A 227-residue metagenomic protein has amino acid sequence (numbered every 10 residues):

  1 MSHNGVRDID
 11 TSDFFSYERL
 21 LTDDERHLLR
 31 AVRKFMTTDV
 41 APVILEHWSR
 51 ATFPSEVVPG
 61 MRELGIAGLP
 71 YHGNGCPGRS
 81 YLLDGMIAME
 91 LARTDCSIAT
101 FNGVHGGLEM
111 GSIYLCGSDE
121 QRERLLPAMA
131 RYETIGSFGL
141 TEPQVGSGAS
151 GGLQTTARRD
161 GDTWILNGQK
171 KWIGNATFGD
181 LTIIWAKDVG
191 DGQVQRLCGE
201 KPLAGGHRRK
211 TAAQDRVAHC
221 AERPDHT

Functional and structural regions predicted by a protein language model:
M1-D24: Intrinsic disorder at enzyme termini
R19-D39: Mature N-terminal segment immediately following signal peptide/propeptide cleavage in secreted/periplasmic
P42-L64: Short secondary-structure junction/hinge motifs that connect adjacent elements
E63-I135, G174-L181: Internal helix-loop-helix
Q144-G148, W172-N175, K187-D188, Q214-A221: Short Gly/Pro-enriched turn/cap motifs at secondary-structure boundaries
G152, P202-T227: Flexible, small-/acidic-enriched active-site or ligand-binding loops
T155-R158: A structural signal for short hydrophobic beta-strand segments in well-ordered beta-sheet cores
D162-T163, N167-R208: A short core secondary-structure module
